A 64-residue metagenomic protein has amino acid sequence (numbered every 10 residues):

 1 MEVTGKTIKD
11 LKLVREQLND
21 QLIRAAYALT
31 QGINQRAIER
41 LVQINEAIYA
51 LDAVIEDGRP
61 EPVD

Functional and structural regions predicted by a protein language model:
M1-E16: Short, charge/polar-rich alpha-helical segments
V14-Q17, Q21-D64: Short, charge-rich amphipathic interface segments used for partner binding and complex assembly
